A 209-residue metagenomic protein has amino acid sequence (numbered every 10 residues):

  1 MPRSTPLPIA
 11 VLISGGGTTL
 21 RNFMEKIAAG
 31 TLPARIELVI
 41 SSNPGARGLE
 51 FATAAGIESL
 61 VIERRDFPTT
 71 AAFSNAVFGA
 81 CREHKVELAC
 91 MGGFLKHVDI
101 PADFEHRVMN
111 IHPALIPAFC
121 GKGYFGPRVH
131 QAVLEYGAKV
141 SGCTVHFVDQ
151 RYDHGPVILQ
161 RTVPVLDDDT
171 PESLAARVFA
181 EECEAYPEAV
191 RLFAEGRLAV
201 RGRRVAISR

Functional and structural regions predicted by a protein language model:
M1-R209: One-carbon transfer enzymes
